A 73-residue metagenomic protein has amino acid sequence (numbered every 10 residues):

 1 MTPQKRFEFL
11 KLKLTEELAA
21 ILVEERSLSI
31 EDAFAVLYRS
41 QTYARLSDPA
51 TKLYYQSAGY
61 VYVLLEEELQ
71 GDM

Functional and structural regions predicted by a protein language model:
M1-M73: C-terminal alpha-helical interaction appendages
